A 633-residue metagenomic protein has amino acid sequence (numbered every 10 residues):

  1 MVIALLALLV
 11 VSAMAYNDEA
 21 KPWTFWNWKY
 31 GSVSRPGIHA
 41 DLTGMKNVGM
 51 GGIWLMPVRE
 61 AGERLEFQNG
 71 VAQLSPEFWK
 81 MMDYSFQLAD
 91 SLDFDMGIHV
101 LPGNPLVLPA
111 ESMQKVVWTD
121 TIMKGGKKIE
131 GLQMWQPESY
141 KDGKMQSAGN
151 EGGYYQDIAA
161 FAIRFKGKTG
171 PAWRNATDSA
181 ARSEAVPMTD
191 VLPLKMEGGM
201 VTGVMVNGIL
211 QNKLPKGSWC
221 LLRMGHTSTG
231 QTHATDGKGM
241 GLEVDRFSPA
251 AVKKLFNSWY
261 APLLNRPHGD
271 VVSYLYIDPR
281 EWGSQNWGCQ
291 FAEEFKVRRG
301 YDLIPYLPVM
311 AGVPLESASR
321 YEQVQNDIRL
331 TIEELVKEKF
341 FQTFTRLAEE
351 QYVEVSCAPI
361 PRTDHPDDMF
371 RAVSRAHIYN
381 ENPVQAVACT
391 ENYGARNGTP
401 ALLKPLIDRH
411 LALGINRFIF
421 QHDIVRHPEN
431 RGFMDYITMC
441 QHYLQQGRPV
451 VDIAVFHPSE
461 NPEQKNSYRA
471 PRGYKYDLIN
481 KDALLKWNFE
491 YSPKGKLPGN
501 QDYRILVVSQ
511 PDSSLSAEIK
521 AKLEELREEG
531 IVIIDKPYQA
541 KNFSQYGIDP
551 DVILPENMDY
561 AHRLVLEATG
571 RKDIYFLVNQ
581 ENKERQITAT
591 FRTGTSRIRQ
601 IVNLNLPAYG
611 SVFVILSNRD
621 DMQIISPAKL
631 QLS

Functional and structural regions predicted by a protein language model:
V2-V10: Bacterial N-terminal signal peptides
V11-A15: Sec/Tat signal peptide C-region and signal peptidase I cleavage site
Y16-G52: Mature N-terminal segment immediately following signal peptide/propeptide cleavage in secreted/periplasmic
Y16-Y30, G225-Q231, D236-K253, R266 (+5 more regions): An acidic-aromatic substrate-binding cleft motif
W28, S34-H39, G52, Q73-N104 (+5 more regions): Carbohydrate-binding surfaces of carbohydrate-active enzymes
V58-G203, N212, M224, T232-H233 (+1 more regions): Acidic/aromatic-lined carbohydrate-recognition and catalytic surfaces of CAZymes acting on diverse glycans
S179-L264, V602-L632: Extended acidic/polar, glycine-enriched regions that form or flank non-catalytic beta-rich accessory modules
